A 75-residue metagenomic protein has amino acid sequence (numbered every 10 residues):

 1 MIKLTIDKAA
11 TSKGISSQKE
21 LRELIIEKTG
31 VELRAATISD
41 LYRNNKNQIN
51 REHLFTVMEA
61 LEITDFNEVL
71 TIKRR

Functional and structural regions predicted by a protein language model:
M1-L24: A short, Lys/Arg-rich alpha-helix, primarily the initiator
A10, Y42-R43, H53: DNA major-groove recognition helix of helix-turn-helix
S17-Q18, A35, L54: Helix-turn-helix DNA-binding elements, focusing on the entry/boundary residues of the two helices that contact DNA
L24, K28, A60: Residues within the alpha-helical elements of helix-turn-helix
V31-Q48: Recognition helix of helix-turn-helix/homeodomain-like DNA-binding domains that insert into the DNA major groove
R51-E68: DNA major-groove recognition helix of helix-turn-helix/homeodomain DNA-binding modules
E68-R75: Short amphipathic recognition helices of helix-turn-helix/homeodomain-type DNA-binding modules
